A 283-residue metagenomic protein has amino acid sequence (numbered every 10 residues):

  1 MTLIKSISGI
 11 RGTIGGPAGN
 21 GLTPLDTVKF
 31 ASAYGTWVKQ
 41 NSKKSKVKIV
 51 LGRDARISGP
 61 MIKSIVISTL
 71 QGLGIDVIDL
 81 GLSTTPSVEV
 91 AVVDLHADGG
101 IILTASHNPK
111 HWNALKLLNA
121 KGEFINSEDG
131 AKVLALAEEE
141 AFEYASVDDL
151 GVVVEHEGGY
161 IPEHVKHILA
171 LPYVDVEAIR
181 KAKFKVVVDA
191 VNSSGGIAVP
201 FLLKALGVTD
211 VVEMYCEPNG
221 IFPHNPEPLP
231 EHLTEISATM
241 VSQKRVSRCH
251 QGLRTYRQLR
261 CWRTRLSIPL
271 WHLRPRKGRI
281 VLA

Functional and structural regions predicted by a protein language model:
M1-S68, G72-L73, V153-V186: An N-terminal, well-structured beta->alpha segment
K5, L22-K29, I57, M61 (+9 more regions): Conserved active-site and cofactor/substrate-binding residues in soluble primary-metabolism enzymes
S6-I7, A105, V187, W262: Alpha-helical architecture
G9-I10, N108, A190: Conformational gate/switch positions in structured elements
T13, N113-K244, R257: Gly/Ser/Thr-enriched, mixed-charge loops and adjacent short helices that form phosphate/oxyanion-binding elements
A18, K121-G122, K277-R279: A generic structural motif
T36, K44, K48-W112, F201-P275: N-terminal small/polar loop signature for handling phosphorylated ligands or for N-terminal nucleophile
P269, L282-A283: A conserved active-site cap/scaffold subdomain adjacent to cofactor or substrate pockets
